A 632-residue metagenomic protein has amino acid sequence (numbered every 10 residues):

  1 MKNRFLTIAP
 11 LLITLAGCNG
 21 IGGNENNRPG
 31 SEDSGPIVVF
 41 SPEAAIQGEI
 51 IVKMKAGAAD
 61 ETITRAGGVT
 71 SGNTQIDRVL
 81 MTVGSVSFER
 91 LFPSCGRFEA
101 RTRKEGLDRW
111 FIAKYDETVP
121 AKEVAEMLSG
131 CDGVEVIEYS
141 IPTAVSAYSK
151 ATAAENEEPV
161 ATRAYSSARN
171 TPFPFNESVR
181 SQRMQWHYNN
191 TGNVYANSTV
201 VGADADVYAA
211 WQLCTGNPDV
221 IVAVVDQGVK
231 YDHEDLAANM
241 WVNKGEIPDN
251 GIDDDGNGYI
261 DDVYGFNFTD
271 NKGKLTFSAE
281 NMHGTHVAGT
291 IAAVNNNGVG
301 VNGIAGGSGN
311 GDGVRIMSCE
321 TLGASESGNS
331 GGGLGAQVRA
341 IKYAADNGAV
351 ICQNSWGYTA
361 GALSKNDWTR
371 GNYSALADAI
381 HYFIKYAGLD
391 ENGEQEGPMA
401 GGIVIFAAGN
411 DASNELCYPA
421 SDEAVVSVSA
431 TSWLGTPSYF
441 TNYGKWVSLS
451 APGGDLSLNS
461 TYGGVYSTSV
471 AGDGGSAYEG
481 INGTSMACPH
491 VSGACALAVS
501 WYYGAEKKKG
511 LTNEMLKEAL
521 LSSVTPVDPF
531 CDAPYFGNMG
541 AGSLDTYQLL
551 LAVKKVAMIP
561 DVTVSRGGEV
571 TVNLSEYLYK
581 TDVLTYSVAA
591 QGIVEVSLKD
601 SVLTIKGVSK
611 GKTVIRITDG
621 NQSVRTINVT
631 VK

Functional and structural regions predicted by a protein language model:
N19-I21, Q212, N217-P218, Q227 (+7 more regions): Substrate-binding/access-modulating region of protease and related hydrolase catalytic domains
R28-A161, A209: Inhibitory N-terminal propeptides of secreted protease zymogens
R97-I112, E126-I221, V229-D235, N239: Protease zymogen maturation seam
D132-E135, V200-K272, H286-T290, V294 (+2 more regions): Acidic-leg catalytic submotif of subtilisin-like serine proteases
A288-I291, M317-L322, K342, V350 (+2 more regions): Hydrolase catalytic cores
K555-L584: Solvent-exposed, low-complexity, repeat-rich "mucin-like" stalks and linkers
K580-L598, V602: Short, solvent-exposed loop/linker segments at beta-strand-coil boundaries, enriched for Pro/Gly and Ser/Thr
S609-Q622, I627: A short beta-strand micro-motif common to beta-rich folds, especially ectodomain repeats
